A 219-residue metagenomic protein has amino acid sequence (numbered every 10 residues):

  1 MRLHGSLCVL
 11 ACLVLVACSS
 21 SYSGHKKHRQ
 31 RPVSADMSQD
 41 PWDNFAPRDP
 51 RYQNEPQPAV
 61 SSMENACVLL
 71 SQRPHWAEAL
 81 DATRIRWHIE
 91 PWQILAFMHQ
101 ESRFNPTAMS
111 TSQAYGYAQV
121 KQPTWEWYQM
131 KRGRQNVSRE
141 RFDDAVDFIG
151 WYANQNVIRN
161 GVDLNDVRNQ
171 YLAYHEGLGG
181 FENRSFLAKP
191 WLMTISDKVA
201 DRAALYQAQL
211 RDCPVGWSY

Functional and structural regions predicted by a protein language model:
M1-C18: Sec-dependent bacterial lipoprotein signal peptides
V14-F45: Bacterial Sec signal peptide processing site at the extreme N-terminus
P50-F104, I158, L210-C213: Export/targeting segments at the very N-terminus of extracytoplasmic proteins
M63-S71, L80-I85, P106-A114, K131-F142 (+2 more regions): Second-shell loop/turn segments in exported
E78-A82, W92-L95, E126, D147 (+4 more regions): Solvent-exposed, polar/charged alpha-helical surfaces in well-ordered, non-transmembrane soluble domains, broadly
L80, Q93, H99-T124, G177-G180 (+2 more regions): Cell-wall polysaccharide-cleaving catalytic domain and substrate-binding groove, primarily in peptidoglycan/chitin
Q122-N183, V199: Alpha-helical segment that forms one wall of the substrate-binding/catalytic cleft in peptidoglycan-active domains
N165-S218: Catalytic and substrate-binding regions of cell-wall glycan-acting enzymes that process beta-1,4-linked
